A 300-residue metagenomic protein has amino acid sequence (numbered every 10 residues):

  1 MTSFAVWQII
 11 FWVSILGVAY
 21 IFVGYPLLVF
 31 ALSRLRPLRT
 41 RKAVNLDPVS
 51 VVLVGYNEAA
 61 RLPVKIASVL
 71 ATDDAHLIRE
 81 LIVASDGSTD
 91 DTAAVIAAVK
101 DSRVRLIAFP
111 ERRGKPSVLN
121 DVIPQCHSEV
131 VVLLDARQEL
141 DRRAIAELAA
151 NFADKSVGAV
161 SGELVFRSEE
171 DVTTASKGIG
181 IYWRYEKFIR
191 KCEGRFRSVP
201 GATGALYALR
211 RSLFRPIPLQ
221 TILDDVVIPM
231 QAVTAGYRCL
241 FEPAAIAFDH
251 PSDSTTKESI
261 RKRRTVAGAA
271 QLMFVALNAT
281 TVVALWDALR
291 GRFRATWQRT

Functional and structural regions predicted by a protein language model:
L28-P48, K257, Q271-T300: Juxtamembrane C-terminal module of membrane proteins
P48-S50, E80, V227: Cell-envelope/extracellular polymer assembly enzymes that use nucleotide-activated donors
A67-I78: Short, acidic, metal-binding catalytic loop of nucleotide-sugar glycosyltransferases
S68, S85-A94, E111, Q138: A conserved acidic beta->alpha catalytic loop
R79-I82, A93-Q125, W183-R184, F188: Conserved donor nucleotide-binding strand/loop of the catalytic core
D101, F152-Y185, L219-M273, A279-D287: Catalytic donor/gating beta->alpha subdomain of glycosyltransferases that bind UDP-sugars
P116-V118, R142-T221: Long helical/loop segments within the catalytic core of UDP-sugar-dependent glycosyltransferases, especially the large
V131: Short aromatic/hydrophobic "clamp" motif used to bind/position activated sugar donors
